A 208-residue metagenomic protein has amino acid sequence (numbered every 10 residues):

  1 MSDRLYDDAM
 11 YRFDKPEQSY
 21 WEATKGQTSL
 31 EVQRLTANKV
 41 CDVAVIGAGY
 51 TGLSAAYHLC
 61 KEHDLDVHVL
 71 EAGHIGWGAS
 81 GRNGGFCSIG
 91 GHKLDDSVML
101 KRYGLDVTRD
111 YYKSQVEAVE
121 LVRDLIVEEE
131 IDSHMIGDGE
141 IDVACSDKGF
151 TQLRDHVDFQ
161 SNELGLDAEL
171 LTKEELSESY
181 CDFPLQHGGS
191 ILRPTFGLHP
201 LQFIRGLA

Functional and structural regions predicted by a protein language model:
M1-V43, K61-L65: Extreme N-terminal leader/targeting segments of oxidoreductases
G47-T51, A72: Glycine-rich Rossmann-fold phosphate-binding loop(s) that bind the pyrophosphate of adenine dinucleotide cofactors
Y57, K61, R205: Short, well-ordered alpha-helices that flank and scaffold nucleotide-derived cofactor binding pockets
C60-R82: Glycine-rich FAD pyrophosphate-binding loop
G84-I89: Short, surface-exposed loop/turn segments at secondary-structure boundaries that line and modulate
G90-E174: Dinucleotide-binding Rossmann-like beta1-alpha1 core, especially the glycine-rich loop that anchors the ADP
D155-S161, F183-A208: Helical element adjacent to the flavin cofactor pocket in flavoenzyme catalytic cores
S177-F183: Flexible hinge/switch segments at interdomain interfaces of large molecular machines
